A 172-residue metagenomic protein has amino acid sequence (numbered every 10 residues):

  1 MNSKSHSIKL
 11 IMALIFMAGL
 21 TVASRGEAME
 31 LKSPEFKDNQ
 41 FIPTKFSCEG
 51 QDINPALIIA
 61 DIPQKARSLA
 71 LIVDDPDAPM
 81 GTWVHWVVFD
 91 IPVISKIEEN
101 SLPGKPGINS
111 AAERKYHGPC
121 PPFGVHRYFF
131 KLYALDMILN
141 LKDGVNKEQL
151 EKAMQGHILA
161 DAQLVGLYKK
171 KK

Functional and structural regions predicted by a protein language model:
M1-N2, E30: N-terminal hydrophobic targeting signals that begin at the initiator methionine
N2-M12: Bacterial N-terminal signal peptides that target proteins for export
S3, G19-T21, P79: A general, composition-driven signal for non-globular sequence regions
I11-T21: Bacterial N-terminal signal peptides
S24-K172: N-terminus-centered regions that define maturation/targeting leaders and the start of the first functional domain
